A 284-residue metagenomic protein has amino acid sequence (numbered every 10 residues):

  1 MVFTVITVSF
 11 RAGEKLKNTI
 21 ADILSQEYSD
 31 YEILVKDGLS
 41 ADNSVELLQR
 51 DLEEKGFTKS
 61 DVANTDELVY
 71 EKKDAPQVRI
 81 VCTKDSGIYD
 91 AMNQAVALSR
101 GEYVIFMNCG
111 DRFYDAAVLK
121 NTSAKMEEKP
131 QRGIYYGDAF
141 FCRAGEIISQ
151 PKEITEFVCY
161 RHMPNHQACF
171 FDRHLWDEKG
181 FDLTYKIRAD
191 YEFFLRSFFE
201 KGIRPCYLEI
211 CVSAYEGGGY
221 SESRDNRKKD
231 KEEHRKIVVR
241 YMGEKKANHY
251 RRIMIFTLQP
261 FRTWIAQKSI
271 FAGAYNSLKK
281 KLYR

Functional and structural regions predicted by a protein language model:
M1-S25: N-proximal low-complexity "stem/linker" segments adjacent to membrane-targeting elements
M1-T4, E32, E192: Cell-envelope/extracellular polymer assembly enzymes that use nucleotide-activated donors
Y31-L39, V81-T83: Short beta-strand/loop segment that forms part of the nucleotide-sugar
D37-L48, N108: A conserved acidic beta->alpha catalytic loop
D74-Q77, V81-S99: Glycine-rich, basic loop-to-helix element that forms the pyrophosphate-binding segment of sugar-nucleotide handling
V104: Short aromatic/hydrophobic "clamp" motif used to bind/position activated sugar donors
R112, A116-I148: Conserved donor NDP-sugar-binding/catalytic core segment of glycosyltransferases
I147-E233: Conserved nucleotide-sugar donor-binding catalytic segment
